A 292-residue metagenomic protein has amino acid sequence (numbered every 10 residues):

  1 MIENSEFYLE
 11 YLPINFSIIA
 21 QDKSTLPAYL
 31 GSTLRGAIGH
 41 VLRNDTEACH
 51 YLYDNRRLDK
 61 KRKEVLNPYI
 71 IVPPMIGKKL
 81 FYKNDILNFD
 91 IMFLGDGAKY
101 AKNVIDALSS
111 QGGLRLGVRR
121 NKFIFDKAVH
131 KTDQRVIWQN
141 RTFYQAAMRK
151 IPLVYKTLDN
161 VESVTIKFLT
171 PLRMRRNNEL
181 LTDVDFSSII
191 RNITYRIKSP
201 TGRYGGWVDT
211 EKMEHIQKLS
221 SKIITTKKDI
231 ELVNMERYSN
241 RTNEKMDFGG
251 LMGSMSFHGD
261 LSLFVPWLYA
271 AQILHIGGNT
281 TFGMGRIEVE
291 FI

Functional and structural regions predicted by a protein language model:
M1-I292: RNA-interacting cores
